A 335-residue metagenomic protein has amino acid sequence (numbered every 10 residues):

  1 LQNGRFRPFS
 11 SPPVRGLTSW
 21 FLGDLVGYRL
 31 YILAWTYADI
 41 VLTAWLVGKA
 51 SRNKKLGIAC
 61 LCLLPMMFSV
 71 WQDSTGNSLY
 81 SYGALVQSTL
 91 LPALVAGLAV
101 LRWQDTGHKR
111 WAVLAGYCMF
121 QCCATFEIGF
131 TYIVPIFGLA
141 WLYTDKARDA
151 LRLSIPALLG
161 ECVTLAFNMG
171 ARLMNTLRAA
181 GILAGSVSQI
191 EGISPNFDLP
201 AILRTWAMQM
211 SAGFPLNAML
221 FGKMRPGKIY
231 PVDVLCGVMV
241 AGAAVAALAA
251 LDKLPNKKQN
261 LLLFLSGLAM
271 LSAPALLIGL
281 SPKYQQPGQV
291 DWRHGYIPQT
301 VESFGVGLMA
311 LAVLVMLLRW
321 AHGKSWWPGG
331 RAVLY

Functional and structural regions predicted by a protein language model:
L1-F21, G27, L158, C162-A250 (+3 more regions): Membrane-lumen/periplasm interface segments of multi-pass, membrane-embedded glycan/lipid transferases
L30-K55, V95-A99, V245-A246: Transmembrane-helix motifs of polytopic, lipid-linked glycan transferases
V47-Q72, L91: Transmembrane-helix signature of polytopic, membrane-embedded enzymes that assemble or transfer cell-envelope glycans
L85-V86, Q285-M316: Hydrophobic/aromatic-rich transmembrane helices and adjacent perimembrane loops
S88-A112, R148: Membrane-interface transmembrane helices that cradle and orient dolichyl/undecaprenyl
R110-E127: Membrane-interface alpha helices of multi-pass inner-membrane proteins
T131-A166, G170: Perimembrane helix-loop-helix junctions
C162, L314-Y335: Signature aromatic-anchored transmembrane alpha helix within multi-pass, membrane-resident enzymes that catalyze glycan
